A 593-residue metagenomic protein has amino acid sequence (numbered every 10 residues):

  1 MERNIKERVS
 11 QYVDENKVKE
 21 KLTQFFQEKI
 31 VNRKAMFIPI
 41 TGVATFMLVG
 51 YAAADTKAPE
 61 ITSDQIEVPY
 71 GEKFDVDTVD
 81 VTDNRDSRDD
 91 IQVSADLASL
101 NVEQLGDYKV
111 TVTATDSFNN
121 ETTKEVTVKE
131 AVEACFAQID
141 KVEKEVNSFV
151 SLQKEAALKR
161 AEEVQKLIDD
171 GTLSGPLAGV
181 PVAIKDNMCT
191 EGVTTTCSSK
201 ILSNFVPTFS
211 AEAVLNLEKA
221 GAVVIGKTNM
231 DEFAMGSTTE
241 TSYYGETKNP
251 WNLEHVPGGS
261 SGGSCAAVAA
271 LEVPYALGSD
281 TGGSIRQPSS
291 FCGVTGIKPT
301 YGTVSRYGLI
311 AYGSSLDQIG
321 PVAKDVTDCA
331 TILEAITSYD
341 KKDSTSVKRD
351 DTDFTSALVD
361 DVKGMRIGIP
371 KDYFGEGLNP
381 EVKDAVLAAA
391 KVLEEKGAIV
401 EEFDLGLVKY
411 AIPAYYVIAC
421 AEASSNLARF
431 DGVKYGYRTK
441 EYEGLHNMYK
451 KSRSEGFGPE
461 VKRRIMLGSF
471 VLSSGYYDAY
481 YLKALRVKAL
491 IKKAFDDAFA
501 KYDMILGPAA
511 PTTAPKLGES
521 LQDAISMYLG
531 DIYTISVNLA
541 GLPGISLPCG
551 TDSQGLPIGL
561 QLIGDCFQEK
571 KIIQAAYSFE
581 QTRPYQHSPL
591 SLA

Functional and structural regions predicted by a protein language model:
M1-A54: Gram-positive cell-envelope targeting signals
D55-R85: Solvent-exposed, low-complexity, repeat-rich "mucin-like" stalks and linkers
D86-K124: Serine/threonine-rich, repeat-prone extracellular segments and beta-strand-based repeat modules of secreted/surface
E125-T281, A388-K391, K396, K492: Gly/Ser-rich catalytic/binding loops embedded in alpha/beta enzyme cores
K129, K141, K219, A270-A276 (+6 more regions): Structural helix-boundary/capping segments
A131-F136, A414-Y415, V461-S469: Short alpha-helical scaffolding segments that buttress acidic/His motifs in well-ordered protein cores
C135, A157, S210, C329 (+5 more regions): Residue-level signal for inorganic ion chemistry
N229, G375, L407-V408, D431-L539 (+1 more regions): Serine-dependent amide/ester hydrolase catalytic core
